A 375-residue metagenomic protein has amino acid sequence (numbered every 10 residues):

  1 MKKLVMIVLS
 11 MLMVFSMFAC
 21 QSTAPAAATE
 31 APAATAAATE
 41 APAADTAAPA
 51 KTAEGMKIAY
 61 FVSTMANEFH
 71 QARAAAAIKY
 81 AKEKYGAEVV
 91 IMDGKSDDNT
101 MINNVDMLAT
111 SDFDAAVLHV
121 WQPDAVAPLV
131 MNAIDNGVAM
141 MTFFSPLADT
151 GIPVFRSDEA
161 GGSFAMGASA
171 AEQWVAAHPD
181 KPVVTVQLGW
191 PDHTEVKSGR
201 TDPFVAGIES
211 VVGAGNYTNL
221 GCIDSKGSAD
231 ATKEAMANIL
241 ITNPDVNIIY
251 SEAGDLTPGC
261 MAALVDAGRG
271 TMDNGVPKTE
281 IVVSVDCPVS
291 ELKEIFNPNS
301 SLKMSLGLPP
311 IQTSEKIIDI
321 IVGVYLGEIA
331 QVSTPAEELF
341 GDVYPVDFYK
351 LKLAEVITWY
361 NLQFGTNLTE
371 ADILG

Functional and structural regions predicted by a protein language model:
M1-K57, K82-E83, M131-V138, A354-L362 (+1 more regions): Short, low-complexity disordered leader/linker segments with a strong preference for bacterial N-terminal type II
A48-A50, E54, V196, V211 (+1 more regions): Hinge/cleft segment of the Venus flytrap/periplasmic-binding protein
K51, M101, F155-V183, G199 (+3 more regions): Hydrophobic alpha-helical segments within soluble ligand-binding/sensing domains
G55-A76, Y80, K84, V89-M107 (+5 more regions): Extracytoplasmic "Venus flytrap"
A59-F61, D112-V120, A139-F143, Q187 (+3 more regions): Periplasmic-binding protein-like
F69-E83, G162-S169, E195-N216, A231 (+2 more regions): Short, solvent-exposed amphipathic alpha-helices that sit in or adjacent to ligand/effector-binding or catalytic
L118-D135, F204, G221-E294: Hydrophobic alpha-helical
D124, P128-F164, V184, P288-N297: Flexible loop/hinge segments that line or gate small-molecule binding clefts
